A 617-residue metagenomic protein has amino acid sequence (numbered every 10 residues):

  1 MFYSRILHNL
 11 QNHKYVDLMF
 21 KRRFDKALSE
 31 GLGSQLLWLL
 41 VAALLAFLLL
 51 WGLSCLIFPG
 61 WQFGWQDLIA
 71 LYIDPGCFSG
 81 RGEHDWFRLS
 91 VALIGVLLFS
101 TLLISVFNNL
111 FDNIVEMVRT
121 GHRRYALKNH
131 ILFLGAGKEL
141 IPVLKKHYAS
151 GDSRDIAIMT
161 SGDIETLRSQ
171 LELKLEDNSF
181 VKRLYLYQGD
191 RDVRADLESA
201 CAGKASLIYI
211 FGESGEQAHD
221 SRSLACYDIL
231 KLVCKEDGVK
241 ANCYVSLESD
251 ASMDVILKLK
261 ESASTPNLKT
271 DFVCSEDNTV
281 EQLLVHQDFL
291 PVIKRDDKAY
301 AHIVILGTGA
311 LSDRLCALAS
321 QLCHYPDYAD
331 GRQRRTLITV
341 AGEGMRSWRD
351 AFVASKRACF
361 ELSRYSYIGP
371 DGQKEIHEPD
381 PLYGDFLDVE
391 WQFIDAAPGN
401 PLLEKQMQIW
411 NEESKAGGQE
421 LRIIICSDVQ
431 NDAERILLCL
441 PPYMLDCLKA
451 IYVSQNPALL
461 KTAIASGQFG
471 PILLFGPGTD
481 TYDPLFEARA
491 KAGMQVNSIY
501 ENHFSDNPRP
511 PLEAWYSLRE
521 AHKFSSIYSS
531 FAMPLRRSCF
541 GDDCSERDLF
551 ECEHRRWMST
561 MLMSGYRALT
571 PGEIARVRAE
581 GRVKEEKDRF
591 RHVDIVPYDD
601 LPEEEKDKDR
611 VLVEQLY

Functional and structural regions predicted by a protein language model:
F2-L48, I57-A70, P75-V96, S100-R567 (+1 more regions): Cytosolic regulatory regions of ion transport systems
K374, L569-V593: Surface-exposed intrinsically disordered loops and tails
F504-L512, E585-I595: Active-site-adjacent bridging/hinge elements
D588, V593-Y617: Amphipathic alpha-helical binding modules
